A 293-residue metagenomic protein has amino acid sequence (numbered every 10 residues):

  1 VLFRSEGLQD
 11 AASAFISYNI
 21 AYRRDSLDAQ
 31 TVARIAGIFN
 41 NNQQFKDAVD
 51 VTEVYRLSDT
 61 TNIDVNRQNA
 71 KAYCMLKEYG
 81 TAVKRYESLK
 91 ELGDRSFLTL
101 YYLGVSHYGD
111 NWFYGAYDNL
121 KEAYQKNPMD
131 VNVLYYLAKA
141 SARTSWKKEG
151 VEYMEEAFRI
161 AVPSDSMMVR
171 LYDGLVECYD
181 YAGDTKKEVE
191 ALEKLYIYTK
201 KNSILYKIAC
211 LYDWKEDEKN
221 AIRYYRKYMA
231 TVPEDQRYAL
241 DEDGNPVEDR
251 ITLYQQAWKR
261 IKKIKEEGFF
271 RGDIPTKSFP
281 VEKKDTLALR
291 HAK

Functional and structural regions predicted by a protein language model:
V1-L2: Short, small-residue-biased leader/transition segments that mark boundaries at the very start of proteins
G7, N41-N42, M75-L76, G109-D110 (+6 more regions): Register position in tetratricopeptide repeats
I20-A21, V54-Y55, S88-L89, E122-A123 (+4 more regions): Canonical positions in the second alpha-helix
S26, T60, D94, P128 (+4 more regions): Short coil turns that delineate tetratricopeptide repeat
Q30, D64, L98, N132 (+4 more regions): Start-of-helix register in tetratricopeptide repeats
R34-G37, Q68-K71, Y102-V105, Y136 (+4 more regions): Canonical tetratricopeptide repeat
Y181, W214, I222-K293: Terminal, low-structured helical/coil segments at or just beyond the last alpha-helical repeat
